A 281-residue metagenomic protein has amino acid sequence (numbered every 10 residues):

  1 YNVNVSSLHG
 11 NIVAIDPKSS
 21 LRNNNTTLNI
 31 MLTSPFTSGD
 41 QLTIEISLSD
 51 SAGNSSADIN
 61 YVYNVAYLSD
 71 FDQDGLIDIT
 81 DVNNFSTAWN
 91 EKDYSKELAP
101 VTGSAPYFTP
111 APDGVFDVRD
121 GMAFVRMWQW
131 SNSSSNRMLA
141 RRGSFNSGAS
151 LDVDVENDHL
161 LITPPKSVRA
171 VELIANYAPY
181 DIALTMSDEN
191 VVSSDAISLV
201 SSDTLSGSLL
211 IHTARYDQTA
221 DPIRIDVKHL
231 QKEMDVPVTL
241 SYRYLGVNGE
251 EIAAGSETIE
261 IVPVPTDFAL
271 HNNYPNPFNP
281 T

Functional and structural regions predicted by a protein language model:
Y1-S20, Y180-V192: Short, surface-exposed alpha-helix to beta-strand junction/turn motifs within ectodomains of secreted and cell-envelope
S7-N11, A52, Y177-P179, G246-N248: Solvent-exposed strand-loop boundary residues in beta-sheet-rich modules
S20-Y177, L184, L205-I211, R215-D217 (+1 more regions): Cellulosome-associated attachment modules in secreted, modular CAZymes
S55-V62, I252-I261: Terminal edge beta-strands and adjacent linker/stalk segments of extracellular immunoglobulin-superfamily beta-sandwich
T80, N84, V262-T281: Short loop/turn motifs at secondary-structure boundaries
V192-V238: Structured beta-strand segments within beta-sheet-rich domains
Q231-A254: Serine/threonine-enriched low-complexity regions used as flexible
